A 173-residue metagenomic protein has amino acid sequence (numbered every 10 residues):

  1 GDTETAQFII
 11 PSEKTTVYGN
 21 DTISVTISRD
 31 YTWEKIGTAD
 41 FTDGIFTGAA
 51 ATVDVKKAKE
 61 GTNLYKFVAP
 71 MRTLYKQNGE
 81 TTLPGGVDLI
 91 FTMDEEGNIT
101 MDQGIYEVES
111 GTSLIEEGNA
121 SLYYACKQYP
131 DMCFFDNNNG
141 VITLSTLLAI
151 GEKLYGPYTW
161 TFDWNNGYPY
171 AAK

Functional and structural regions predicted by a protein language model:
D2-F8, G140: Exposed beta-strand face motif in extracellular beta-rich ectodomains
I9-I10, D43: Short intrinsically disordered, low-complexity segments
I10-K14, L148: Surface-exposed loop/turn motifs at beta-strand-loop junctions within extracellular Ig-like and Fibronectin type III
E13-T22: Short, exposed coil/turn segments at beta-strand boundaries within extracellular/luminal domains
T26-K173: Ser/Thr/Gly/Pro-rich, low-complexity flexible regions
